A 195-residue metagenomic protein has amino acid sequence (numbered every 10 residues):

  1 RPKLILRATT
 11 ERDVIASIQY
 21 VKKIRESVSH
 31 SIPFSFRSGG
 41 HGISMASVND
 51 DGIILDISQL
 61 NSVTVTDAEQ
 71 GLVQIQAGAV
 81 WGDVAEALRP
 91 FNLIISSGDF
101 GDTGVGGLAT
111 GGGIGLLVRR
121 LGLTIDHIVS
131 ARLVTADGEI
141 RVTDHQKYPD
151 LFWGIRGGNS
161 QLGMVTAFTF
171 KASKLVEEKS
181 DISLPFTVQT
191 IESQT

Functional and structural regions predicted by a protein language model:
R1-L60, I75-A77: Glycine-rich N-terminal segment of FAD-binding domains in flavoprotein oxidoreductases, spanning the beta-loop-helix
P2, H30-I32, N49-G52, L60-N61 (+4 more regions): Short coil/turn connectors at secondary-structure junctions
T10, L72, A79-E86, G104-V105: Short, structural beta-strand-to-alpha-helix junction motif
I18, A46-V48, V65-D67, E86 (+1 more regions): Short, solvent-exposed loop/turn and secondary-structure capping segments
K22-P33, A68-Q70, E177-L184: Intrinsically disordered, low-complexity coil segments
G40, Q76-V80, A87-N92, S96: Non-catalytic N-lobe/flap surface of aspartyl protease domains
T66, G82, F91, S96-Q194: FAD-binding subdomain of flavoenzyme oxidoreductases
